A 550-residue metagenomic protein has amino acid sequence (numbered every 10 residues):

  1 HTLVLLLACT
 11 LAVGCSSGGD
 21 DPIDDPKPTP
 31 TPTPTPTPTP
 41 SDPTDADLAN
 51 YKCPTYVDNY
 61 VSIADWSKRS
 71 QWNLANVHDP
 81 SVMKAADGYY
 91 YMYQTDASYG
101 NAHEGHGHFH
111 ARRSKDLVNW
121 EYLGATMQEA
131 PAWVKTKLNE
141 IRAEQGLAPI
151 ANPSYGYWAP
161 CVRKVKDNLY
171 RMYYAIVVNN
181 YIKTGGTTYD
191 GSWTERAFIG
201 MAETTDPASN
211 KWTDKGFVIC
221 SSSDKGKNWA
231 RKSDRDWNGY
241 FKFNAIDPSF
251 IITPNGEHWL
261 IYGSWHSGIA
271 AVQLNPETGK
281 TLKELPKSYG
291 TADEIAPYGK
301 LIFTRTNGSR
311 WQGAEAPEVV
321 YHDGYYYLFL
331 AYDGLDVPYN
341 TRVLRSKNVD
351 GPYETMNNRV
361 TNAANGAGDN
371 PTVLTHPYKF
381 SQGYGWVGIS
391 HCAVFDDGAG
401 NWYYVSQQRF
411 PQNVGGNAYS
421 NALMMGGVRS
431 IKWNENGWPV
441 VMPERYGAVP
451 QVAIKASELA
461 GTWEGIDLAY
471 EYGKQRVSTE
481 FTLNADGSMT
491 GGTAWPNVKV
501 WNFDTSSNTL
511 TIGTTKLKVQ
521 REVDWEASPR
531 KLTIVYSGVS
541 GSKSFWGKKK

Functional and structural regions predicted by a protein language model:
H1-L3: Bacterial N-terminal signal peptides that target proteins for export
L11-G14: C-terminal motif of bacterial Sec signal peptides marking the signal peptidase cleavage site
S16-D20: Bacterial signal peptide processing site
D21-K27: Acidic, serine/threonine- and proline-rich intrinsically disordered low-complexity segments
I23, P38-K550: Carbohydrate-active catalytic/glycan-binding domains of CAZyme proteins, especially the secreted or lumenal ectodomains
K27-S41: Ser/Thr-rich, Proline-interspersed low-complexity disordered segments
